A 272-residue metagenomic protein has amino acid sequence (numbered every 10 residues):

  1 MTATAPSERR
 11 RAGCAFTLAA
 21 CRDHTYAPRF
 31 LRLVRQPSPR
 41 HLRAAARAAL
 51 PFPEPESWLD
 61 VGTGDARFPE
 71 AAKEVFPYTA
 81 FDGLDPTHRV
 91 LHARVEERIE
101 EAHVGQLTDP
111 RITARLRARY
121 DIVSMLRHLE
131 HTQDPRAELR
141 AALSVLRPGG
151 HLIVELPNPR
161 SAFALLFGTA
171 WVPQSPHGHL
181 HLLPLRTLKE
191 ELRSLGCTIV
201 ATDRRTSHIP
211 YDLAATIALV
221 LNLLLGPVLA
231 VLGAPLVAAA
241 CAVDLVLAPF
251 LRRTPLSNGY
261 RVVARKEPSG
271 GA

Functional and structural regions predicted by a protein language model:
M1-V75: Extended interfacial segments that mediate partner engagement and assembly in macromolecular machines
C14, C21-H24, V104, C197 (+1 more regions): Generic recognition of cysteine residues
H24, P28, G105, G178-L180 (+1 more regions): Flexible, active-site-adjacent loop/turn segments at secondary-structure boundaries
L31-R35, T113, H181, R253: Alpha-helix initiation/capping motif
H41-L166, L180-L192, Y260-K266: Conserved SAM-binding loop
Q133-A137, A141, H151-R265: S-adenosyl-L-methionine-dependent methyltransferase catalytic module, highlighting the catalytic core
K266-A272: Generic C-terminal helix-cap and adjacent flexible tail
